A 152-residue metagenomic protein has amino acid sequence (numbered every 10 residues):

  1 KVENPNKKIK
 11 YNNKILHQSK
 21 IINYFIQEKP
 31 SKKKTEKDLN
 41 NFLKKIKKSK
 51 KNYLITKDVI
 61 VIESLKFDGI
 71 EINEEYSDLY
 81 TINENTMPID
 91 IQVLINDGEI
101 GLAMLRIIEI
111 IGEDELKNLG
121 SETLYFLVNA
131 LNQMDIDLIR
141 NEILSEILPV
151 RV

Functional and structural regions predicted by a protein language model:
K1-V152: Alpha-helical solenoid repeat scaffolds
